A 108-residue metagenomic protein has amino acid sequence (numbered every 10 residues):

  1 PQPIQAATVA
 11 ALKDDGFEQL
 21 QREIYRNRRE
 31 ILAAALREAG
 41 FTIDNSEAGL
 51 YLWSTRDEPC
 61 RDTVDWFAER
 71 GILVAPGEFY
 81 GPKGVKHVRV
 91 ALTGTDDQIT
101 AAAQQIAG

Functional and structural regions predicted by a protein language model:
P1-G108: PLP-dependent class I/II
